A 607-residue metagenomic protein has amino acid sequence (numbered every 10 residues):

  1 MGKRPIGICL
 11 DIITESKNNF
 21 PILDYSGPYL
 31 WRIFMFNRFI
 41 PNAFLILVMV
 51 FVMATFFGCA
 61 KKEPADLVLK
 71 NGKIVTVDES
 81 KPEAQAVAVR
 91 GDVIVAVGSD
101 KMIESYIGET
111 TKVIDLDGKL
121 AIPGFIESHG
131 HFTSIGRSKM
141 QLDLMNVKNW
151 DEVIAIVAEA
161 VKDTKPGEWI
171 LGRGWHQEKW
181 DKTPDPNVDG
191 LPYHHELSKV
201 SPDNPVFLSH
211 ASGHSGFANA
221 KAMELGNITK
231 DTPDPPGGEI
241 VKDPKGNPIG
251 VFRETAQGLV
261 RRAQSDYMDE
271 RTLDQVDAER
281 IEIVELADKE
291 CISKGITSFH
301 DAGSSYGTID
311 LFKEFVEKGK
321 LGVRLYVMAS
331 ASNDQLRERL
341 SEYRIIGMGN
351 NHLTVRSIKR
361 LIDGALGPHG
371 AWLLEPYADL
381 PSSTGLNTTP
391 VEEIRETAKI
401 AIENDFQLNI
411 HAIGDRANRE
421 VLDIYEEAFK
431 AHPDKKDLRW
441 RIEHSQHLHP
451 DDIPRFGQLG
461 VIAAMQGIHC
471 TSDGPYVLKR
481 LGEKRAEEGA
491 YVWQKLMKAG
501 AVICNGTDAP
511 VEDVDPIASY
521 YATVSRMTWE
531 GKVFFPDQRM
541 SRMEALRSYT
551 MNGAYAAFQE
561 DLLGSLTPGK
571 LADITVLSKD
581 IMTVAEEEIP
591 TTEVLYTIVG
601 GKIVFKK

Functional and structural regions predicted by a protein language model:
E15-F34: Short, Lys/Arg-enriched N-terminal segments with co-localized hydrophobic residues within the first ~10-30 amino acids
F36-I46: Bacterial N-terminal signal peptides that target proteins for export
L45-T55: Bacterial N-terminal signal peptides
C59-K70, V75, E79-S341, R356 (+8 more regions): Divalent metal-binding segments
V316-G319, R344-N350, F456-Q458: Acidic (Asp/Glu)-rich catalytic clusters
A398-N409, I413-W440, H444-S445, P450-P454 (+4 more regions): His/Asp/Glu-enriched, well-ordered alpha-helical/loop segment that forms or immediately abuts the divalent-metal
